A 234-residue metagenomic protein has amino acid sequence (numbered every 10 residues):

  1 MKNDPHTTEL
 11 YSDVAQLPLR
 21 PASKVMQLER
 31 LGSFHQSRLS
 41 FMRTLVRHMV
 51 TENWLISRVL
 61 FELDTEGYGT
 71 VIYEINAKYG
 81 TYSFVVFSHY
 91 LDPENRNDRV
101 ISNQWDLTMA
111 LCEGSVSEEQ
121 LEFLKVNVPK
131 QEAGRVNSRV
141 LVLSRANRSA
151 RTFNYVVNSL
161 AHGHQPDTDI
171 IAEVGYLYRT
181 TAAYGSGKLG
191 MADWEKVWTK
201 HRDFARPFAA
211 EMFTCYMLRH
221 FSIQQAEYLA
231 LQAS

Functional and structural regions predicted by a protein language model:
K2-L28, Q104-S234: Mixed-charge, Lys/Arg-enriched low-complexity segments
L10, S33, S40, L60 (+6 more regions): Intrinsic disorder/low-structure terminal segments
R30-N53: Acidic-basic catalytic patches of nuclease active cores, encompassing PD-(D/E)XK and other metal-cofactor nuclease
V46-L107: Amphipathic, interaction-prone secondary-structure segments
